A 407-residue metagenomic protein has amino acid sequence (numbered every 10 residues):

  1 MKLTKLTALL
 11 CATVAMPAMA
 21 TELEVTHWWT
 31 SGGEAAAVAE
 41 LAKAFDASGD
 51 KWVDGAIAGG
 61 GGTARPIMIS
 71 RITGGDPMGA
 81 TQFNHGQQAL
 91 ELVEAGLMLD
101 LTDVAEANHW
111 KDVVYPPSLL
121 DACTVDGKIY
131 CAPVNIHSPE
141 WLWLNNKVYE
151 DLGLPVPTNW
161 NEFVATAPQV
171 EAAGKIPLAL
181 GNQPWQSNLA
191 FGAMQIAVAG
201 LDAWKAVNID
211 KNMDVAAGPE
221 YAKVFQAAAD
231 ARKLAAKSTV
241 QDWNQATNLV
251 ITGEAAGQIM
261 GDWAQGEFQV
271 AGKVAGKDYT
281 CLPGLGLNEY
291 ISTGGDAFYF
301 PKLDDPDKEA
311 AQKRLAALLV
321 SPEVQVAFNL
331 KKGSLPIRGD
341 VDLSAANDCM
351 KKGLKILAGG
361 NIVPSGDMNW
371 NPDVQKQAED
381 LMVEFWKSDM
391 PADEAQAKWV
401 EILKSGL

Functional and structural regions predicted by a protein language model:
A20-A95, A107-W110, V156, G286 (+3 more regions): Conserved N-terminal structural module of periplasmic/extracytoplasmic solute-binding proteins
T21, K43, A47-S48, L152 (+4 more regions): Extracytoplasmic/periplasmic substrate-recognition and gating elements
A44-A47, T73, E150, I356-L407: Conserved C-terminal helix/tail region of periplasmic/extracytoplasmic solute-binding proteins
S70-R71, M78-G79, K111-L144, I176-P177 (+2 more regions): A structural signal for short loop-to-beta-strand junctions that line the ligand-binding cleft of periplasmic/secreted
G86-P139, V164, A190-G192, G276 (+1 more regions): Hinge/lid segment of periplasmic solute-binding proteins
M98, D103-E106, W263-E267, D296-P372: Mature extracytoplasmic/periplasmic domains
D126-V134, E140, V164-D210, A255: Extracytoplasmic/periplasmic solute-binding protein
A167, I209-T239: Glycine-centered hinge/linker elements that transmit conformational signals in sensory and ligand-binding systems
